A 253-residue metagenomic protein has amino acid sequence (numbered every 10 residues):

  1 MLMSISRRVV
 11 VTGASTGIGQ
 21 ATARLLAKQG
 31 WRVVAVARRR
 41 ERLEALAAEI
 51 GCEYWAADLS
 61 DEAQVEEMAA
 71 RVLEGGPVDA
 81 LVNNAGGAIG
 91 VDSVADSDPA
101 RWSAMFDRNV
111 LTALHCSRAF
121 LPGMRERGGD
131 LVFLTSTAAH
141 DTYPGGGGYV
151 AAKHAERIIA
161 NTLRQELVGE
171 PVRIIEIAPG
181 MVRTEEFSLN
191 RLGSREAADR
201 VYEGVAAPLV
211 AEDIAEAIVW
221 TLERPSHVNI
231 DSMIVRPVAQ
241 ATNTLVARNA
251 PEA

Functional and structural regions predicted by a protein language model:
S15-T16: Conserved glycine-rich cofactor-binding loop
Q29-E44: Conserved glycine-rich Rossmann-like NAD(P)H-binding loop of the short-chain dehydrogenase/reductase
A56-E67, P99: The beta1-alpha1 cofactor-binding region of Rossmann-like NAD(H)/NADP(H)-dependent oxidoreductases
D92-V94, D98-S103: Substrate-binding pocket helix/loop in short-chain dehydrogenase/reductase
S117, A152: Active-site helix of classical SDR
S136: Residue(s) in the substrate-gating loop at a strand-loop-helix junction that position the organic substrate next
E176-I177, E196-T244, R248: C-terminal helical subdomain
